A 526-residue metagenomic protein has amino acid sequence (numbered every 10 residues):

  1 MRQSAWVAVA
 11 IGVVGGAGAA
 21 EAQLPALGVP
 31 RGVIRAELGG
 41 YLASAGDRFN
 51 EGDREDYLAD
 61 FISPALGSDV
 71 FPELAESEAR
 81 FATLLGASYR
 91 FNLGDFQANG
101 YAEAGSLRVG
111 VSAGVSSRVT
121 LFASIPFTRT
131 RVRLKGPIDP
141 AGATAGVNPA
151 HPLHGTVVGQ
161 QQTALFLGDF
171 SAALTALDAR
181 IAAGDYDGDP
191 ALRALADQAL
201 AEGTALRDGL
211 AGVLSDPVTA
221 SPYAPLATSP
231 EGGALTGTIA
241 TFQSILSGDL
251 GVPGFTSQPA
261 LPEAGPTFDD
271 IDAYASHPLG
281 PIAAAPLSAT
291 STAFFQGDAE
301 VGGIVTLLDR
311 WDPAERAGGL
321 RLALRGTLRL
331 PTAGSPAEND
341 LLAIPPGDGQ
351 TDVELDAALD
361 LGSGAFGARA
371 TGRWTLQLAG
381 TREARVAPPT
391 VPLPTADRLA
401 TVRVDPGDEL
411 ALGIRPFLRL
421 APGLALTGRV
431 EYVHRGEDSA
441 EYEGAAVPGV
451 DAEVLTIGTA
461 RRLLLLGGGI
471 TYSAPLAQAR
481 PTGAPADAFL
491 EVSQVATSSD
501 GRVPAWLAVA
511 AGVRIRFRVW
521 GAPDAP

Functional and structural regions predicted by a protein language model:
G18-L93, L200-L206, W311-L320, P475-T482 (+1 more regions): Outer-membrane beta-barrel biogenesis signature
A20-I34, D47-F49, A113-G114, R118 (+8 more regions): Short loop/turn motifs that connect adjacent beta-strands in outer-membrane beta-barrel proteins
I34-L38, L121-A123, V301, P313 (+8 more regions): Transmembrane beta-strands of outer-membrane beta-barrel proteins
G40-G46, F127-R131, L307, L328-G334 (+6 more regions): Transmembrane beta-strands of outer-membrane beta-barrel pores
E51-G67, S247, G254-Q258, T381-P526: Outer membrane beta-barrel transmembrane domains
D56-Y89, P137-A285, P336, D340 (+3 more regions): Solvent-exposed loop segments that connect transmembrane elements
E103-L107, P149-A150, F294-V301, L320 (+5 more regions): Residues that define the transmembrane beta-barrel architecture of outer-membrane proteins
L107-V115, A123, V301-L307, G326 (+6 more regions): Residues on the lipid-exposed face of transmembrane beta-strands in outer-membrane beta-barrel proteins
